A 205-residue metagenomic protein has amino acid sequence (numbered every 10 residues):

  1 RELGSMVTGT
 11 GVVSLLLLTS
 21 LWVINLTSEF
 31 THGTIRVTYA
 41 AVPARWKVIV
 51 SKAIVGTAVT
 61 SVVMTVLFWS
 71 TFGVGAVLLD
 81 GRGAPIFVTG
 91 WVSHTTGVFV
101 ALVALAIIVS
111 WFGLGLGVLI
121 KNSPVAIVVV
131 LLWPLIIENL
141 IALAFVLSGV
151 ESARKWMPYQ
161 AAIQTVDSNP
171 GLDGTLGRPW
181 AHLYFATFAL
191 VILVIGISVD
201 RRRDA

Functional and structural regions predicted by a protein language model:
R1-W22, I49-L119, N139-F145, I163-T187 (+1 more regions): Secretory targeting signals
T19-W46: Transmembrane helix boundary and interhelical loop/hinge segments in multi-pass membrane proteins
T27-F30, T34, V74, L78-G83 (+6 more regions): Membrane-interfacial segments
T34, K47, V125-A126, W180: Residue-level recognition of membrane-helix boundary sites in multi-pass small-molecule transporters
A41, V118-K121: Membrane-helix boundary and inter-helical linker elements of multi-pass secondary transporters
S123-Q160: Transmembrane helix segments
Y184-A205: Junction motif at the cytosolic side of a transmembrane helix
